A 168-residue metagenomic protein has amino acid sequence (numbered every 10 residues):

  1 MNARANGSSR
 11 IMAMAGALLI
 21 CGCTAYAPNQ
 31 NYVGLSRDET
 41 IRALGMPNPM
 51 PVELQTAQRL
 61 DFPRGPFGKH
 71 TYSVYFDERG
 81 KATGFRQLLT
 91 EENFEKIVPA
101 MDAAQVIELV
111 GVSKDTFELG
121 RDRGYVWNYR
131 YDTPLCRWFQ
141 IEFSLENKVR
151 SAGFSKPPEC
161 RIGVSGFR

Functional and structural regions predicted by a protein language model:
N2-A13: Bacterial N-terminal signal peptides that target proteins for export
M12, N29, E95: Generic anion/oxyanion-binding catalytic loop in active/binding sites
Y26-K81, V98-R168: A cross-family detector of function-defining hotspots
F85-K96: Short domain-boundary/entry signatures in modular proteins, especially in secreted/extracellular architectures
